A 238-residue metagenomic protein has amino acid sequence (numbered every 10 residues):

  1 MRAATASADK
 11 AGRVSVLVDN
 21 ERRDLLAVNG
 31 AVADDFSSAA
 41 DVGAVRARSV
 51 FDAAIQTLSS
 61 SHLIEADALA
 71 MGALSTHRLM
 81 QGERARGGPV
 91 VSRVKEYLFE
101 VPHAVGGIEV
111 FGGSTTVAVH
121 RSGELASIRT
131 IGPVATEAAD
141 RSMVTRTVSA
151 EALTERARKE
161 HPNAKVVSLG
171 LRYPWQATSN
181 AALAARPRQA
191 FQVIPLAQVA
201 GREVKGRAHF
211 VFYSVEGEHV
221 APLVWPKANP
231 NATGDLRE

Functional and structural regions predicted by a protein language model:
M1-H103, G112, A126-M143, T147-E155 (+1 more regions): Preferential activation on post-signal-peptide N-terminal prodomains/segments of secreted or lumenal proteins
N20, V119-G123, V215: Short acidic-glycine loop/turn motifs at beta-strand connectors
V94, I108-V110, G123-L125, R186-R188: Coil-to-beta-strand transition motifs
Y97-G106, V193-V199: Short beta-strand segments that buttress and anchor functional surface loops
G107, S114-A118, F210: Short, surface-exposed charged micro-motifs
V117, R186-E203, A208: Conserved histidines in hydrophobic membrane contexts and catalytic metal-binding motifs
G132-Q192, L196: Charged, low-complexity helical/coil segments in non-catalytic cytosolic or luminal regions
V204-E218: Active-site signature of cysteine proteases
